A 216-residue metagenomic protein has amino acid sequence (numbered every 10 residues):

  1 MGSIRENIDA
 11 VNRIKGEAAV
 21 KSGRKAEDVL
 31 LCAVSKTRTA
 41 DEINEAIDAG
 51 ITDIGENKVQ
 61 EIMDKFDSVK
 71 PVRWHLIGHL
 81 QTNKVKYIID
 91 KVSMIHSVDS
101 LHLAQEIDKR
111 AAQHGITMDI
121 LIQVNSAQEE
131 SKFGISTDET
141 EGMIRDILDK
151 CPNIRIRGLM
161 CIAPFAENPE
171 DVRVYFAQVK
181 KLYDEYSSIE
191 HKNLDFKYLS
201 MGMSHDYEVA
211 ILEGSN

Functional and structural regions predicted by a protein language model:
M1-L182, Y186-H205, I211-E213: Conserved alpha/beta-domain cores
N216: Flexible glycine-rich beta->alpha loop in the catalytic core of nucleotide-sugar glycosyltransferases
